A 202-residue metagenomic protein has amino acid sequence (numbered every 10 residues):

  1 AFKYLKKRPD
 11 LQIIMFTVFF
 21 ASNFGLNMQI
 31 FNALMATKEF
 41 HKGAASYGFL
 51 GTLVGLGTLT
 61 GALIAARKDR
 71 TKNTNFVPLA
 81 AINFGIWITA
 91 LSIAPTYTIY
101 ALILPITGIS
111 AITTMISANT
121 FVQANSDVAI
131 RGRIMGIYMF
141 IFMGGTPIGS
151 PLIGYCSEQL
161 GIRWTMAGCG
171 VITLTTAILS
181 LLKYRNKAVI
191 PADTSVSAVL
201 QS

Functional and structural regions predicted by a protein language model:
A1-M15, V199-S202: Juxtamembrane intracellular "pre-TM" segments in multi-pass secondary transporters
K6, N32-S202: C-terminal transmembrane bundle of multi-pass solute transporters/carriers
K7-N27, P105: Pair of pore-lining "gating" transmembrane helices in MFS-fold secondary transporters
